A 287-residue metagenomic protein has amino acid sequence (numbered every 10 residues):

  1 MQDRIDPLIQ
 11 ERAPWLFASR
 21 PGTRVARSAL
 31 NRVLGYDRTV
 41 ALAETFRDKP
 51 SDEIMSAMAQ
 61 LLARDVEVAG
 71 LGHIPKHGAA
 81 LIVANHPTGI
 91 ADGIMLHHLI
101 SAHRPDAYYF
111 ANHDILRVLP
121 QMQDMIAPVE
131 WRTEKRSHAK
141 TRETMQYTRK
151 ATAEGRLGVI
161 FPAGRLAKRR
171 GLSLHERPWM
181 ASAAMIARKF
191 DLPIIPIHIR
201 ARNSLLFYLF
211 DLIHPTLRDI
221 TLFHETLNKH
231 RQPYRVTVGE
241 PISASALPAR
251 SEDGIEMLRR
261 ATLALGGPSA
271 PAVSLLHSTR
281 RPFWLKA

Functional and structural regions predicted by a protein language model:
M1-V83, G93-M95, A102-D106, A272-A287: Membrane-anchoring hydrophobic helices of lipid-metabolizing enzymes
Q2-I5, T141-A287: Non-catalytic C-terminal accessory region of glycerolipid acyltransferases and related lyso-lipid remodeling enzymes
Y36, L81-S137: Catalytic core of membrane glycerolipid acyltransferases/transacylases, capturing the structured, soluble-facing
E44, M58-A63, E134-A139, L172-S173: Short, flexible loop segments at the rims of nucleotide/cofactor-binding pockets, characterized by
S56-L61, V118-L119, T226-H230: Short, conserved catalytic or adaptor-binding loops enriched in Gly and charged residues
D65-L71, N112-I115, T144-A151: Short, charged beta->alpha transition segments
G72-H73, D114-L116, R132-T133, A201 (+1 more regions): Residue-level detector of flexible, active-site-proximal loop/helix-junction positions within diverse enzyme catalytic
A80, P105-Y108, R156-G158, I195: Generic beta-strand structural signal
